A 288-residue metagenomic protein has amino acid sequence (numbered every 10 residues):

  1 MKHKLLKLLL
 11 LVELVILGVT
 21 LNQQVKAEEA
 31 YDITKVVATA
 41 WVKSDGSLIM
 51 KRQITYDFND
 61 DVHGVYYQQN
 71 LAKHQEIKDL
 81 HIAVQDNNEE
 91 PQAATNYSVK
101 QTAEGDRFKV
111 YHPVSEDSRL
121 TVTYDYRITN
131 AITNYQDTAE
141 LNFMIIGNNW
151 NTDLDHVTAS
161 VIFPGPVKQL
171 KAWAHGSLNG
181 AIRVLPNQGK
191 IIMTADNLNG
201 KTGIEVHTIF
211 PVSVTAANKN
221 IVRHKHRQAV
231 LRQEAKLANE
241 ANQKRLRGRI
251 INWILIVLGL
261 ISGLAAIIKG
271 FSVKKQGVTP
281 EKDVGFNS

Functional and structural regions predicted by a protein language model:
K2-K4, L21-L170, A174-I268, G277-S288: Lumenal/extracellular ectodomains and adaptor appendage modules of the eukaryotic vesicle/secretory system
L9-T20: Bacterial N-terminal signal peptides
S272: Gly/Thr-rich phosphate-binding loop signature of adenosyl cofactor/nucleotide-binding cores
